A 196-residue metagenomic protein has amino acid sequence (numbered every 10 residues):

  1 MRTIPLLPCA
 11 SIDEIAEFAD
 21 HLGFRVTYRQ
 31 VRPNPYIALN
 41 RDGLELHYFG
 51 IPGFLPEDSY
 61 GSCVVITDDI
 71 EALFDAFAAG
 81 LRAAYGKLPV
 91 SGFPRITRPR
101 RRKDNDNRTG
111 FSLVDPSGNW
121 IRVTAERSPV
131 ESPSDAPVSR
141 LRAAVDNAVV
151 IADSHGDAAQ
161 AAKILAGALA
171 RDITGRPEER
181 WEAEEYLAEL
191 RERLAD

Functional and structural regions predicted by a protein language model:
M1, R29-R41, F74, A78 (+2 more regions): Phosphate-binding glycine-rich loops and adjacent basic patches that engage nucleotide phosphates, nucleic-acid
R2-A10, P56-R82, T109-S112: Vicinal oxygen chelate
R2-E14, R41-Y48, Y85-V90, R127-V130: Short N-terminal helix-initiation segments at or just after the protein's N-terminus
L7-L46, A159-G175: Core segments of cupin and vicinal oxygen chelate
T27-S62, T67, W120-A125, E192-L194: Conserved short beta-strand elements that form part of the metal-binding/catalytic scaffold of enzyme active sites
P33-Y36, I51, G80-P89: Intrinsically disordered, low-complexity boundary segments flanking structured domains
Y85-D196: Vicinal oxygen chelate
